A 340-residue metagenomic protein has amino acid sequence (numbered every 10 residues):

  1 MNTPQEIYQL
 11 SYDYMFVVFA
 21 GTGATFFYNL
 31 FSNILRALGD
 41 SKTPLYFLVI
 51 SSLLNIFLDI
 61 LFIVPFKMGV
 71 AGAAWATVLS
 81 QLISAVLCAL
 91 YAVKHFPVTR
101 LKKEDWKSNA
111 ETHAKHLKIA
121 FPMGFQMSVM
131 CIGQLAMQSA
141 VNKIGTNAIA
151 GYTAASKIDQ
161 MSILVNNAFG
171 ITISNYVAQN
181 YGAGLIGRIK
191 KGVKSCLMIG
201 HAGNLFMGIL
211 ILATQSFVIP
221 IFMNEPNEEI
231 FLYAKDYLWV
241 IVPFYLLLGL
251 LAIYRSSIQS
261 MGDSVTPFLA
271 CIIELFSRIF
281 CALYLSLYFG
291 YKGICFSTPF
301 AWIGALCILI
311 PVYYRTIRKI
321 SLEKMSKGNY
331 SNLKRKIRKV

Functional and structural regions predicted by a protein language model:
M1-F16, G208-E228: Short membrane-interface helical motifs at transmembrane helix boundaries in multi-pass membrane transporters
Q5-Y28, E228-L251: Alpha-helical transmembrane segments of multi-pass membrane proteins
E6-L10, V70-A71, T112-I119, V141-Q160 (+4 more regions): Interfacial/gating helices of multi-pass transporter permease domains
V17, Y28, S51, S80-S84 (+3 more regions): Transmembrane helical elements of multi-pass membrane transporters/channels
T25-P44, G151-Q215, L248-G262, T266-A270: Small-residue-rich hydrophobic transmembrane alpha-helices
A37-L38, P65-K67, A71, K143-T146 (+3 more regions): Helix-loop interface residues and adjacent transmembrane-helix termini in multi-pass membrane transporters, primarily
S52-V86, F217, L275-C307, P311: Membrane-interface helix-loop junctions in multi-pass transport and translocation proteins
T77, V86-M130, K319-V340: Interhelical loop/hinge segments that connect adjacent transmembrane helices in multipass membrane
